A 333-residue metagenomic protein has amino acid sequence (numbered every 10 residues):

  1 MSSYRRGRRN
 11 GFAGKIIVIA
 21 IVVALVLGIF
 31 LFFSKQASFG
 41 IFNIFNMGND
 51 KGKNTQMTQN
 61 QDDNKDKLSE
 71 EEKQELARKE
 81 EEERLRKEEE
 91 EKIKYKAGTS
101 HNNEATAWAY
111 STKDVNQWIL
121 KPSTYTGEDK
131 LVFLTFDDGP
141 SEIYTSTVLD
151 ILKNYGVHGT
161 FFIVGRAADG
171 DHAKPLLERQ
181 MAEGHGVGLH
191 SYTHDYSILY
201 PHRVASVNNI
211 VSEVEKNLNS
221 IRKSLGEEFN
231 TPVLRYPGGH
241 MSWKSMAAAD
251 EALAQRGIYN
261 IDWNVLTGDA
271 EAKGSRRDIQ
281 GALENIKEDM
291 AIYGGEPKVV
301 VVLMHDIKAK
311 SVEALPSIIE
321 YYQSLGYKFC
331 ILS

Functional and structural regions predicted by a protein language model:
S2-R9, K15-L134, S141-S146, N154 (+3 more regions): N-terminal pre-catalytic segment of deacetylase/amide-hydrolase enzymes
A13, A20, A24, S34-A37 (+13 more regions): A sequence-composition feature that detects small, non-aromatic residues
Y95-A205, K216-P232, Y321: Active-site beta->alpha N-cap acidic-glycine motif
H172, H194-Q323, Y327-K328, L332-S333: Catalytic domains of cell-wall/extracellular-matrix polysaccharide-remodeling enzymes, centered on de-N-acetylation
